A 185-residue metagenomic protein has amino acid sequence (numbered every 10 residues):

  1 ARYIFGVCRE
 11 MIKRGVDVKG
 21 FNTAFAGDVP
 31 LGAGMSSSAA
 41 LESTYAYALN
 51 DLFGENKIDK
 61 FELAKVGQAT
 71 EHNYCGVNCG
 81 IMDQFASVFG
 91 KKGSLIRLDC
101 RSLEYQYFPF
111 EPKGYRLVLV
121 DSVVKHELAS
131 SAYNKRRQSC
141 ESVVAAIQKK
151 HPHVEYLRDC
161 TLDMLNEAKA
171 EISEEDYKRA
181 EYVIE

Functional and structural regions predicted by a protein language model:
A1-E111: Gly/Ser-rich oxyanion-binding loop with an adjacent helix/lid that shapes the negatively charged ligand pocket
S94-E185: C-terminal nucleotide
